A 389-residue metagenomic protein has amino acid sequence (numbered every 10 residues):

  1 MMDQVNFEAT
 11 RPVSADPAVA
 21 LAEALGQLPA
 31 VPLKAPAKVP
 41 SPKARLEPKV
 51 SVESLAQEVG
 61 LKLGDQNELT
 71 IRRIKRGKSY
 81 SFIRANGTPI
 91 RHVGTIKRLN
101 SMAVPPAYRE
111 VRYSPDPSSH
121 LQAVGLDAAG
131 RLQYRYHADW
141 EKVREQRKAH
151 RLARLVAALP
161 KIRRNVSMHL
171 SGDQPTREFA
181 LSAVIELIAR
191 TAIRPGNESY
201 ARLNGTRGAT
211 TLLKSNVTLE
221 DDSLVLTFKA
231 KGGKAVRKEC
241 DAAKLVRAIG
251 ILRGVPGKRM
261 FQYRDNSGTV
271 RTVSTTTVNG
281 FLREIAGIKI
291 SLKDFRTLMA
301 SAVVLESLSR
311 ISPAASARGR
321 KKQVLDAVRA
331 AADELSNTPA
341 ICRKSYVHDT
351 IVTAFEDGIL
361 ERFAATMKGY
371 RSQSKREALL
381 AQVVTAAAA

Functional and structural regions predicted by a protein language model:
M2-R207, T211-V324, V328-L335, A340 (+5 more regions): A positively charged, amphipathic N-terminal helix/segment that binds anionic biomolecules
D349-E361, T366-M367, R371-A389: Short, amphipathic C-terminal "tail helix"
